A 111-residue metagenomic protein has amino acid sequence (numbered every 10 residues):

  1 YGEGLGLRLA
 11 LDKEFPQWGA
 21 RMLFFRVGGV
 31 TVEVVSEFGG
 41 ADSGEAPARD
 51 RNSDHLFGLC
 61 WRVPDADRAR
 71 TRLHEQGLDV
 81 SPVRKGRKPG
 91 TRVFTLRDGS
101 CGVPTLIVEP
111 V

Functional and structural regions predicted by a protein language model:
Y1-L5, G44, P104: Short N-terminal helix-initiation segments at or just after the protein's N-terminus
Y1-T31, F38, E75-G77, T91: Core segments of cupin and vicinal oxygen chelate
A10-D12, R49, S81: Short amphipathic alpha-helical linker/capping segments at the junctions of internal repeats and modular domains
E14, S43-A48, K85-R87: Short, tandemly repeated low-complexity microdomains enriched for cysteine and small residues
L23-R26, E33, H74-V111: Vicinal oxygen chelate
F25-R26, V34, F38-H55: Conserved secondary-structure micro-motifs at functional edges
T31, G40, D65-D67, S100-G102: Residues that cap or initiate secondary-structure elements
A46-Q76, F94-L96: Vicinal oxygen chelate
